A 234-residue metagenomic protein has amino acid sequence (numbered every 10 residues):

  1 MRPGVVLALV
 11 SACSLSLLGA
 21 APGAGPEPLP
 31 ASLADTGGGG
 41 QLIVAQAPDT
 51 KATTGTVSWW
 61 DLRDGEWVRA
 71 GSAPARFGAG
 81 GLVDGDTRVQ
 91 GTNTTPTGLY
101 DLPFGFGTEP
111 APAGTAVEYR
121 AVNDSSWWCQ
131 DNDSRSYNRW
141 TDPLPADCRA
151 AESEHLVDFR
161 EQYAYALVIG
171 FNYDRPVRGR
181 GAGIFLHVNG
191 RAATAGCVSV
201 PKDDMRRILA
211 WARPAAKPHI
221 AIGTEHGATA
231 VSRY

Functional and structural regions predicted by a protein language model:
M1-A24: Secretory targeting and sorting signals
A24-T194, M205-H219, G223-Y234: Cell wall/extracellular polymer interaction/catalysis modules
T194-V200: Active-site nucleophilic cysteine motif
